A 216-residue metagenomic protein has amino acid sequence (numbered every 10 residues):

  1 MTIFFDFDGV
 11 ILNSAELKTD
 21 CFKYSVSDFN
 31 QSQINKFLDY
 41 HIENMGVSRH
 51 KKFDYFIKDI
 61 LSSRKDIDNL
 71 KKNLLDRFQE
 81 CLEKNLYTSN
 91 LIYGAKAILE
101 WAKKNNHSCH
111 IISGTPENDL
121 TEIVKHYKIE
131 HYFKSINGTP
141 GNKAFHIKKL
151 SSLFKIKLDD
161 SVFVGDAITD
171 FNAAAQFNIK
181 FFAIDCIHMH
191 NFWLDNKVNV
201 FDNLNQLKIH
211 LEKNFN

Functional and structural regions predicted by a protein language model:
M1-D39: Active-site neighborhood of HAD-like aspartate-dependent phosphohydrolases
V10, S113-T115: Conserved phosphate-coupling serine/threonine residues in phosphotransfer and NTP-handling enzymes
K23-V26, S48-K65: Helix-loop "lid/cap" segments that line or gate small-molecule binding pockets
I57-G94: Metal-dependent phosphoesterase signature
E80-I111, T121, A144: Short, acidic loop-to-helix structural element flanking the phosphoryl-transfer center in phosphate-processing enzymes
I136-G138, N199-Q206: Short acidic-hydrophobic, aromatic-tinged amphipathic segments that line or gate anion-handling sites
A144-F171: Conserved Lys-Pro-Asp/Glu-containing loop-to-beta segment of HAD-superfamily phosphomonoesterases, centered on
F163-F201: Acidic, Mg2+-coordinating phosphoryl-transfer loop and its flanking beta/alpha structural elements, shared across
